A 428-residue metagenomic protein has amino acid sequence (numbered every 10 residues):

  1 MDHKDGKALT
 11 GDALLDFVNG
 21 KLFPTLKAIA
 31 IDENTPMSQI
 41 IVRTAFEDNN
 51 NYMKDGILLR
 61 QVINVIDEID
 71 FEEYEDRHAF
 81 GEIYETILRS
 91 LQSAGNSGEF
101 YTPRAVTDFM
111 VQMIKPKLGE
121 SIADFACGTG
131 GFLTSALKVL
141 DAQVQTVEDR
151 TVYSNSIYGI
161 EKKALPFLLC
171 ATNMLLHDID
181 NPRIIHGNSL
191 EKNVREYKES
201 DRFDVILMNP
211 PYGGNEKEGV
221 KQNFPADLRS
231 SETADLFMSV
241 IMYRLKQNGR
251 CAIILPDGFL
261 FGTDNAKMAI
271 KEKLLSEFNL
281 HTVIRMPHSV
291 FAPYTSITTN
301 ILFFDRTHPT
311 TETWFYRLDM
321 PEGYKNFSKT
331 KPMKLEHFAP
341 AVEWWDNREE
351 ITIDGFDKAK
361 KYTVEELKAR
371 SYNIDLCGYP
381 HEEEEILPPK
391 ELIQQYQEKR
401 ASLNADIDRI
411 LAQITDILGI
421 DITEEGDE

Functional and structural regions predicted by a protein language model:
M1-L118, I185-E191, R285-S289, T311-D319 (+2 more regions): Non-catalytic, mostly N-terminal accessory regions of nucleic-acid modification and defense proteins
S97-M208, G213-N215, S231, D235 (+3 more regions): Conserved S-adenosyl-L-methionine
M110, A164-F167, S231-F304: Conserved Class I SAM-dependent methyltransferase catalytic core
N155-Y158, V220-A226, M286-P287, G323-S328: Short beta-alpha connecting loops at secondary-structure transitions that line or flank enzyme active sites
A164, L190-E191, P211-G214, D257-L260 (+3 more regions): Conserved nucleotide-binding/hydrolysis micro-motifs of P-loop NTPases
N215-G219, T263: Conserved ATPase-coupling elements of RecA-like P-loop NTPase cores
N279, A292-E343: C-terminal, active-site-flanking charged/polar segments
